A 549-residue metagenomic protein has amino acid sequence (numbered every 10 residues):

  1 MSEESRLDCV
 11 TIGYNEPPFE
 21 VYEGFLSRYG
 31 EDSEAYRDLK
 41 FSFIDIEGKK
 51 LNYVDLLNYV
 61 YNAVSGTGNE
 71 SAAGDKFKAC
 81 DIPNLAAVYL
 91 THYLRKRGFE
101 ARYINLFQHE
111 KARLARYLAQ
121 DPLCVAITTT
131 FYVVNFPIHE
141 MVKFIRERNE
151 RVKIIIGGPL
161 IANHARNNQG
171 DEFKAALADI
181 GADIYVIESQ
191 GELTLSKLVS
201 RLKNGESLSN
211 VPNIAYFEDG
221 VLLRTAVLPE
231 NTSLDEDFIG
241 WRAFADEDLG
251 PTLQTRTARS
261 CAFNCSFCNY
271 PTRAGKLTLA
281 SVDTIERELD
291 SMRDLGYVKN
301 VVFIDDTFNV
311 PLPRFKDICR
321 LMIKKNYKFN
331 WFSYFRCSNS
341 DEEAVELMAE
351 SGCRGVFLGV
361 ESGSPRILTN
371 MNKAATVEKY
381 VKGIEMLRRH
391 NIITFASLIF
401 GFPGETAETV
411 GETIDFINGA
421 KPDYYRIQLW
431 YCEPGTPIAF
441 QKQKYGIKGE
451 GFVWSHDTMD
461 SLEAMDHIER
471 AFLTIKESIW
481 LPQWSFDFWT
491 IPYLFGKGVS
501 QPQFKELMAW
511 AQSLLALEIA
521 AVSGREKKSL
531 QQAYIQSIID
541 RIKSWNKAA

Functional and structural regions predicted by a protein language model:
M1-A63, L118, L123, P437 (+1 more regions): Radical SAM enzyme core and accessory elements
S2-R6, Y61-E70, G74, V211 (+1 more regions): N-terminal [4Fe-4S]-dependent radical SAM core
A86, L90-Y93, F99-A226, L429 (+1 more regions): Glycine-rich beta-alpha loop elements in corrinoid/cobalamin-binding modules across cobalamin-dependent enzymes
E100-L106, Y117-L118, F136-V142, R146-V152 (+5 more regions): Internal alpha/beta domain cores that form substrate/cofactor-binding pockets in large enzymes and binding proteins
I161-A165, P313, R366, N370-M371 (+3 more regions): Flexible glycine/acidic-rich beta-alpha junction loops that bind and position SAM and/or redox cofactors in anaerobic
E172-A176, A344, G404-N418: Catalytic cores of alpha/beta
L234-F395, F400-F402, D415: Radical SAM [4Fe-4S] cluster-binding motif and immediate context
